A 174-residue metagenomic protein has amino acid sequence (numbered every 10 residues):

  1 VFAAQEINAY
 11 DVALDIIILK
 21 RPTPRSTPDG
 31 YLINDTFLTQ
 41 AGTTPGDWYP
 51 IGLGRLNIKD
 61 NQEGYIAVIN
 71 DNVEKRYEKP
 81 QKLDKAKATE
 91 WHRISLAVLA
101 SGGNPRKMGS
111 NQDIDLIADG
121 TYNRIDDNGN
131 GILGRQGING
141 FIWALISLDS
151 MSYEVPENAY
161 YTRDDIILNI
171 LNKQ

Functional and structural regions predicted by a protein language model:
F2-Q174: Preference for long, amphipathic alpha-helical scaffolds in soluble/luminal domains and all-alpha bundles
